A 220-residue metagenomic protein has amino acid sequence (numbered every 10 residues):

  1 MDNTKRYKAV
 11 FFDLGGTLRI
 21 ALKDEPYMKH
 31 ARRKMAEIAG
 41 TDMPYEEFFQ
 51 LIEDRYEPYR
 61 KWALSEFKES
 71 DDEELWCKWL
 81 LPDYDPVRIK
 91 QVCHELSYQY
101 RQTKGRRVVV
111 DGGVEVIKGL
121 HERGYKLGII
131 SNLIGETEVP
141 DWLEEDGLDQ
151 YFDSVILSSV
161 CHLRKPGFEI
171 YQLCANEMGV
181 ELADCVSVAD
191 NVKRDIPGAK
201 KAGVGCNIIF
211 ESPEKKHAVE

Functional and structural regions predicted by a protein language model:
M1-V10, I20-L22, E37, M43-E46 (+4 more regions): Asp-based, Mg2+/Mn2+-dependent phosphohydrolase catalytic module
N3-D111, E115, E122-R123: N-terminal helical cap/lid subdomain that shapes the substrate entry/recognition surface in HAD-like hydrolases
